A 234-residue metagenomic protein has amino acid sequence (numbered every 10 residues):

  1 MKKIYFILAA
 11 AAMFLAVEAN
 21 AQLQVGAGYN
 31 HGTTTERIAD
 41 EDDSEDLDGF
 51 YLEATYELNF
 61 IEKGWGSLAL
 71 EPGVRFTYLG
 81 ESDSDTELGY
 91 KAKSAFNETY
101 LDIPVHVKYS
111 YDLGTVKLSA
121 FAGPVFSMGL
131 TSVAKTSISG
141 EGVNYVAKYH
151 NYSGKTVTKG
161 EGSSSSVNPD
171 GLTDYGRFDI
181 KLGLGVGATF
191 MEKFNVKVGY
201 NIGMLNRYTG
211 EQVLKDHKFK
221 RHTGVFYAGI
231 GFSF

Functional and structural regions predicted by a protein language model:
M1-Q22: Cleavable N-terminal export/targeting peptides
A19-F60, G129, I138-K148, V157 (+3 more regions): Short glycine/proline- and aromatic-enriched beta-strand/turn motifs that initiate or cap beta-hairpins
A21, D46-F50, F76, N97-I103 (+3 more regions): Residues that define the transmembrane beta-barrel architecture of outer-membrane proteins
L23, E62-G64, L68, T115-V116 (+1 more regions): Repeated loop/turn-to-beta-strand initiation elements of outer-membrane beta-barrel proteins
A27-Y29, L52-L58, V74-F76, L101-Y109 (+4 more regions): Residues on the lipid-exposed face of transmembrane beta-strands in outer-membrane beta-barrel proteins
H31-A39, E62, Y78-T86, A95 (+3 more regions): Gram-negative outer-membrane beta-barrel proteins
T35-S44, L88-S94, P169-L172, Q212-K218: Extracellular loop and loop/strand-boundary signature of outer-membrane beta-barrel proteins
L79, N168-F234: Predominantly the C-terminal beta-signal and adjacent terminal strand-loop region of outer-membrane beta-barrel
